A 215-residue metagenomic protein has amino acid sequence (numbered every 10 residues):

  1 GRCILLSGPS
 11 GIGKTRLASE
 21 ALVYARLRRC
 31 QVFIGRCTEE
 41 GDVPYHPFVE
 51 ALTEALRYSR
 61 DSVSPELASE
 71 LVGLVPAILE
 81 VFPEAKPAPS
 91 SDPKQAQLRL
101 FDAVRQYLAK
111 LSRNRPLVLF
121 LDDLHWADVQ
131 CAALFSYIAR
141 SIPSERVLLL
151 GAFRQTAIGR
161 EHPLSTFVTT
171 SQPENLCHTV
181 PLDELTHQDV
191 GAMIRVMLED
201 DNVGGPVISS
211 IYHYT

Functional and structural regions predicted by a protein language model:
G1-T215: Key residue(s) within conserved catalytic/signature motifs
